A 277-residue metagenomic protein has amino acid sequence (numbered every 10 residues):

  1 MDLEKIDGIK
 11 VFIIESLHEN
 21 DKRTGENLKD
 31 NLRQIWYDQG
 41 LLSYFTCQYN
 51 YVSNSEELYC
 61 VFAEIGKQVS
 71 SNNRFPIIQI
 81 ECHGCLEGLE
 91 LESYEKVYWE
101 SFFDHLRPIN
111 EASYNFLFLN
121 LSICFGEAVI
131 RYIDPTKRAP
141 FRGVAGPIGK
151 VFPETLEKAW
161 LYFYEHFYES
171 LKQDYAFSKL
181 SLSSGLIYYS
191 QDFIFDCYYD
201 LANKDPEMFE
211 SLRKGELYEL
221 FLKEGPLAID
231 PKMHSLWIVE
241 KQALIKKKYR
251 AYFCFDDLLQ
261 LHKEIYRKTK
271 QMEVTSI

Functional and structural regions predicted by a protein language model:
M1-H83, L89, E95-Y98, S113-S122 (+1 more regions): A domain-level signal for caspase-like cysteine endopeptidase catalytic cores and their zymogen-processing architecture
K22, L86-G88, V129-I130, T155: Active-site-proximal flexible loops/turns
K29-D30, T136-K137, L161: Short, solvent-exposed amphipathic alpha-helical segments in soluble enzyme and RNA/protein-processing domains
W36-Q39, N72-P76, F102-H105, V144-P147 (+1 more regions): Glycine-rich loops and low-complexity Gly/Arg-rich segments that provide flexible linkers or classic glycine-based
S93-K158: Catalytic cores of nucleophile-dependent amide-cleaving enzymes
E157-Y168: Short, small-residue alpha-helix embedded
Y168-R250: A conserved mid-domain beta-alpha-beta active-site/ligand-binding segment of alpha/beta enzyme cores
R250-I277: C-terminal non-catalytic accessory extensions
